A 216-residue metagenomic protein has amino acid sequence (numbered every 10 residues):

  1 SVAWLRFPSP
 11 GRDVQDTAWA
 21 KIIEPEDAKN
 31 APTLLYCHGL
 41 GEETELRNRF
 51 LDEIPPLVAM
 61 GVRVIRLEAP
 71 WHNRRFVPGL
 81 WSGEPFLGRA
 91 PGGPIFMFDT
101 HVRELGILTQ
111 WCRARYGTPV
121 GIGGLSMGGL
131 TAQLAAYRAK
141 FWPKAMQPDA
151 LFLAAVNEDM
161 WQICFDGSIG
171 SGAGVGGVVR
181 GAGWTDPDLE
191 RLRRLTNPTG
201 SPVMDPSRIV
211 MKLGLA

Functional and structural regions predicted by a protein language model:
S1-D27: N-terminal cap/lid segment of alpha/beta-hydrolase-fold proteins
N30-G39: Short beta-strand element of the alpha/beta-hydrolase
G41-P56, V62-D99: Cap/lid segment of the alpha/beta-hydrolase catalytic domain
G92, F96, V102-P119: Conserved acidic catalytic loop of the alpha/beta-hydrolase fold
G123-A132: Gly/Ala-rich beta-loop-alpha elbow adjacent to hydrolase catalytic centers
L134-N197: Hydrolase active-site cap/lid region
P187-G214: Active-site nucleophile elbow and catalytic-triad environment of alpha/beta-hydrolase enzymes
